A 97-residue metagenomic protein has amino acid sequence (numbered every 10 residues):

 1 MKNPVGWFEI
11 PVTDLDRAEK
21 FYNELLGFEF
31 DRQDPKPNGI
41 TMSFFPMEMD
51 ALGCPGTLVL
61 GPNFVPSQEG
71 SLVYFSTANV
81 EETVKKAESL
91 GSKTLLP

Functional and structural regions predicted by a protein language model:
M1-K2, F64-S67: Short, flexible turn/loop "capping" segments at secondary-structure junctions
K2, E9-G53: Core segments of cupin and vicinal oxygen chelate
G6-W7, G70-L72: Short active-site oxyanion
L15, V73-P97: Vicinal oxygen chelate
M49-L52, F64-V65, N79-E81: Short, charged/polar surface micro-motifs in flexible loops or helix N-caps
G61: Short, solvent-exposed loop/turn elements at beta->coil junctions and helix N-caps that rim active or binding pockets
